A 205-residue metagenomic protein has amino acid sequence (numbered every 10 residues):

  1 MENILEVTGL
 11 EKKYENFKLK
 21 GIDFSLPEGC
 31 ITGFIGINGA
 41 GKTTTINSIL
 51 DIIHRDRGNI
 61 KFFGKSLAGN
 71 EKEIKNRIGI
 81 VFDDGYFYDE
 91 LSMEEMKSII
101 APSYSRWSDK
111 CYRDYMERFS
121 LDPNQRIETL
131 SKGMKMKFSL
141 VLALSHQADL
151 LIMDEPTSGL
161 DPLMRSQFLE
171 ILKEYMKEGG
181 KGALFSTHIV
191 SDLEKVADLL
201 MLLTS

Functional and structural regions predicted by a protein language model:
V7-L10, F17-P27, F34, G58: Conserved beta-strand
I37-G41: Walker A (P-loop) phosphate-binding loop of ABC-type ATPase nucleotide-binding domains
L50: Helix-to-loop junction immediately C-terminal to a conserved catalytic motif
G58-G69, E73-I74: Conserved ABC transporter NBD signature motif
F82-S139: ABC-family P-loop ATPase nucleotide-binding domains
L151-E155, L160: Catalytic Walker B motif of ABC-type/P-loop ATPase nucleotide-binding domains
R165-G179: Helical segment within the ABC ATPase nucleotide-binding domain
